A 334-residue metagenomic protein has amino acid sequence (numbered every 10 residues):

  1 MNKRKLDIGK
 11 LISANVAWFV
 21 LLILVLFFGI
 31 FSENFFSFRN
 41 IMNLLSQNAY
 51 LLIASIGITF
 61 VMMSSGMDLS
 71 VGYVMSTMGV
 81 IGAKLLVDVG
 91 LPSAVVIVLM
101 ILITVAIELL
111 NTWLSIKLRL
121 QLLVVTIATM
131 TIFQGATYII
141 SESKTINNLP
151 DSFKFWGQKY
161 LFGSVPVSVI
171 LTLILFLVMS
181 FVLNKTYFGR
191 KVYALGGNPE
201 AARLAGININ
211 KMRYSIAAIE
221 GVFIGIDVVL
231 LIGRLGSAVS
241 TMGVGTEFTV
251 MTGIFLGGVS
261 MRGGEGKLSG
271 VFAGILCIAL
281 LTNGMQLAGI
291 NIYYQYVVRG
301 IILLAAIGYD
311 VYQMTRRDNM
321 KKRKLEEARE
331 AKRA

Functional and structural regions predicted by a protein language model:
M1-L22, L204, N208-K211, M285-A334: Cytosolic-side transmembrane-helix boundaries in multi-pass membrane proteins
A17-G29, I58, I101, M130 (+6 more regions): Hydrophobic core segments of alpha-helical transmembrane domains in multi-pass membrane transport and ion-translocation
I23-V89, L114-L120, I254-E265, I301: Single transmembrane alpha-helix segments in multi-pass membrane proteins
E33-N43, I140, L183, G189 (+2 more regions): Inter-helical junctions in multi-pass inner-membrane proteins, predominant in energy-converting antiporter-like
G90-M130, A273-G274: Alpha-helical transmembrane segments within multi-pass membrane transporters and channels
L91-V98, I107-N111, L161-A238: Helix-loop-helix "hairpin" substructures at the membrane interface of multi-pass membrane proteins
L118, L122-K185, M212-S215, R234-G243 (+2 more regions): Transmembrane helix-bundle core of multi-pass membrane transporters and related energy-transducing complexes
I224, R234-V297: Transmembrane alpha-helical segments in multi-pass inner-membrane proteins
